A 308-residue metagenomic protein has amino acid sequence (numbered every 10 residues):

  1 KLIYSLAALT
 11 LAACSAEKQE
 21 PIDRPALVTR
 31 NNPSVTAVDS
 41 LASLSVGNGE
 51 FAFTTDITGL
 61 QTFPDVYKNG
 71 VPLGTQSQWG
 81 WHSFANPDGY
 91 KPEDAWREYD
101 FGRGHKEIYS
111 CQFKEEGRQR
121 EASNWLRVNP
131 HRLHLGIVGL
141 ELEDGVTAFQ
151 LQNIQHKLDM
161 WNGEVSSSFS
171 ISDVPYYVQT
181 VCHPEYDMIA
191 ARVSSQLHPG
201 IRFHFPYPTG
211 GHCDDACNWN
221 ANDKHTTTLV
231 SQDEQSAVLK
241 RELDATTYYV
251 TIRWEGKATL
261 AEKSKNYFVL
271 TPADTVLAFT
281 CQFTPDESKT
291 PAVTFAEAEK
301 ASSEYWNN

Functional and structural regions predicted by a protein language model:
K1-S5: Sec-dependent signal peptide recognition, specifically the positively charged N-region followed immediately by
A12-A13: C-terminal motif of bacterial Sec signal peptides marking the signal peptidase cleavage site
E17-N308: Acidic/polar, glycine-enriched structural segments that form the non-catalytic walls/loops of the carbohydrate-binding
